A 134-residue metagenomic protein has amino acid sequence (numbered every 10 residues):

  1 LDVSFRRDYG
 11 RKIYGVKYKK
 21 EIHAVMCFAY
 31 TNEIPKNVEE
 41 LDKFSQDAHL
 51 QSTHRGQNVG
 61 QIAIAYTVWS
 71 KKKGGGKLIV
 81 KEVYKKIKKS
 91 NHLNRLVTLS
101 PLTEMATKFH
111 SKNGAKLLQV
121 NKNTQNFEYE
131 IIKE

Functional and structural regions predicted by a protein language model:
V3-A24, A29-V38: A short helix-loop-beta-strand connector motif used in the catalytic cores of GNAT acetyltransferases and, in some
V16-K19, Y129-E134: Active-site beta-strand termini and strand-to-loop segments that position acidic
F28-A63: Conserved acyl-donor/pantetheine-binding loop and adjacent beta-alpha core of acyl/acetyltransferases and related
A63, K89-L102: Conserved GNAT acetyl-CoA-binding A-motif
W69-K71, V97-K108, N121-N126: Conserved beta-strand-loop-alpha-helix junction that forms the acyl-donor binding cleft
S70-K89: Conserved acetyl-CoA-binding loop-helix of GNAT-fold acetyltransferases
S111-V120: Conserved acetyl-CoA-binding loop of GNAT-fold acetyltransferases
